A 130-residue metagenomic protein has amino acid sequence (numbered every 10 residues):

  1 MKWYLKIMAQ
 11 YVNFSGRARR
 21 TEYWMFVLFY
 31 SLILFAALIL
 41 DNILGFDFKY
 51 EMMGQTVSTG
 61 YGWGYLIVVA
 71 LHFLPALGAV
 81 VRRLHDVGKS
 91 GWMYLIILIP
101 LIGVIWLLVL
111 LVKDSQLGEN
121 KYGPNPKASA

Functional and structural regions predicted by a protein language model:
M1-F29, A76-W92, V109-A130: Membrane-interface extramembranous regions at the lipid-water interface
K2-K6, E51, P100: Coil-to-alpha-helix initiation sites in intrinsically disordered, low-complexity, charged segments
Y30-S31, L101: Solvent-exposed loop/turn segments at secondary-structure junctions within structured extracellular/periplasmic domains
L34-F73, I97: Membrane-helix interface segments in multi-pass membrane proteins
A37-L40, W106, N125: A generic membrane alpha-helix/interface feature
W63-L66, A70-R83, G91, V104: Amphipathic alpha-helical interface surfaces
I96-G103: Short hydrophobic membrane-inserting alpha-helices and related fusion/pore-forming segments
G103-V109: C-terminal halves and exits of single transmembrane alpha-helices
